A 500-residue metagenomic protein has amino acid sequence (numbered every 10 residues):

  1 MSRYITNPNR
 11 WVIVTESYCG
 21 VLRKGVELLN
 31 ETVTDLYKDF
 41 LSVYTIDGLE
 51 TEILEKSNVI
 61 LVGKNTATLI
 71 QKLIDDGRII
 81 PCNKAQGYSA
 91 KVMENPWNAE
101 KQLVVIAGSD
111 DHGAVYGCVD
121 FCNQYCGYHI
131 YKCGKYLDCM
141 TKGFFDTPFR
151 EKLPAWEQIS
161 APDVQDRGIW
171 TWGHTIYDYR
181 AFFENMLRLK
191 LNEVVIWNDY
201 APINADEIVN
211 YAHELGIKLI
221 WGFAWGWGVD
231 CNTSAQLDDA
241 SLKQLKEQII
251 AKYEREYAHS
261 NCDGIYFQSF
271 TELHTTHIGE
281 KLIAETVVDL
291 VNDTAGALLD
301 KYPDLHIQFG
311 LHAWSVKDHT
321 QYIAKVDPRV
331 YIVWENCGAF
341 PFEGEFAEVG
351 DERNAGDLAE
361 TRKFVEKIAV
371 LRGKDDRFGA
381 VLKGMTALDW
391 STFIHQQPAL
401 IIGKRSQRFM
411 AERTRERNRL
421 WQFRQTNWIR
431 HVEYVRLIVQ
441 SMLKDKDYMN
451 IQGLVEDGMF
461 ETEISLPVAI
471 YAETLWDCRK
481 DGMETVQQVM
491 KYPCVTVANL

Functional and structural regions predicted by a protein language model:
R3-N7, Y18, R23, T34-L36 (+1 more regions): Carboxylate-rich, divalent-cation-coordinating active-site regions
I13-L22, V104-G108, G168-G173, E280-L282: Second-shell loop/turn segments in exported
L22, V26, N30, V435-I438: Short, highly selective alpha-helical patches that border small-molecule cofactor pockets in redox/cofactor-processing
G25, L29, A114-G117, Y179-F182 (+4 more regions): Stable alpha-helical elements in mature extracytoplasmic
L28-F40, L189-E193, A297: Short helix-loop-beta junction
V33, D110, M186, I332: Conserved, mostly hydrophobic/aromatic
D47-E50, I70, F145-E151, W170-H174 (+1 more regions): Catalytic-core regions of glycoside hydrolase
K152-R180, L189: Boundary/entry segment of secreted carbohydrate-active catalytic domains
